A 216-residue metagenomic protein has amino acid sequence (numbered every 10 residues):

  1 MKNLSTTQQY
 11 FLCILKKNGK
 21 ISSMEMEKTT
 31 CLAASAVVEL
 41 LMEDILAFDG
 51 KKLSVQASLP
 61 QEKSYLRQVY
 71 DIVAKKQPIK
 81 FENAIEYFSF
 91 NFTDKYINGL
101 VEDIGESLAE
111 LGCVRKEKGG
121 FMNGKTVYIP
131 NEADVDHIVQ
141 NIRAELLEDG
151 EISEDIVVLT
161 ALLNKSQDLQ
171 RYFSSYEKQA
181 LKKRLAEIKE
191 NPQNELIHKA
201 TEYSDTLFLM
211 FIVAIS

Functional and structural regions predicted by a protein language model:
M1-T93, T206-S216: Short, amphipathic alpha-helical interface elements at domain boundaries that mediate macromolecular binding
C31-S35, G99, D103, V157: Short, well-structured alpha-helical interface segments that form or flank functional binding sites
V37-L40, I104, L108, V158-N164: Short, structured motif recognition centered on aromatic/hydrophobic residues
K51-L53, K118-F121: Short, Lys/Arg-rich nucleic-acid/phosphate-binding segment
P60-S89, E102, T126-L159, L169: Short, amphipathic alpha-helical interaction segments positioned at domain boundaries
P78-E117: Ordered, amphipathic secondary-structure segments that act as subunit-interaction surfaces in large macromolecular
M122-G124, S174: Gram-negative host-targeted secretion-system effectors, predominantly Type III and Type IV, recognized via long
R143-S216: Short hydrophobic helical membrane-anchoring segments positioned at the boundary with long low-complexity
